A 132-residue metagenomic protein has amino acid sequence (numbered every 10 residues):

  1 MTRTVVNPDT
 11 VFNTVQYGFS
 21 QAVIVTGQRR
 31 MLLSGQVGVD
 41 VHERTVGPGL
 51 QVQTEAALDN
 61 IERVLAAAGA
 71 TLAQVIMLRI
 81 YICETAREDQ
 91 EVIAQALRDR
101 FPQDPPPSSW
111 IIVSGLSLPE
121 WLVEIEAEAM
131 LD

Functional and structural regions predicted by a protein language model:
M1-D59, R63-I76, I82-D132: N-terminal presequence-like segments and the immediate start of the first folded domain
